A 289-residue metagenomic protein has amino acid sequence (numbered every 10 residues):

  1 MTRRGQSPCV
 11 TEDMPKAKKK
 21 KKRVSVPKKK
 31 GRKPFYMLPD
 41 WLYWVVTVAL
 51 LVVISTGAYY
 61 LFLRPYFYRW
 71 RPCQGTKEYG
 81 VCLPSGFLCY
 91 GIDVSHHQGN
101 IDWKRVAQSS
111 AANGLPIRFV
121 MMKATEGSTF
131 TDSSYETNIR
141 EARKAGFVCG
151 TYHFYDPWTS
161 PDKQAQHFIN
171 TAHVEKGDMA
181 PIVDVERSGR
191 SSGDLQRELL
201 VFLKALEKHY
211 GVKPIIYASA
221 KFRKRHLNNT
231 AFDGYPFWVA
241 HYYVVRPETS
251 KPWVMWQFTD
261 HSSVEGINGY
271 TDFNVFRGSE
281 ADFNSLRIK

Functional and structural regions predicted by a protein language model:
M1-D40: N-terminal Lys/Arg-rich, disordered targeting/topogenic segments
P15, Y68-Q98, F232-K289: Functionally critical loop-and-helix segments that line ligand-binding/catalytic clefts of soluble enzyme domains
P34, A58-G75: Short helical patches
Y43-F62: Hydrophobic membrane-insertion alpha-helices, especially the h-region of bacterial N-terminal signal peptides
W70-H209: Substrate-binding cleft of extracellular glycoside hydrolase catalytic domains
T129, W158, R223, R246 (+1 more regions): Flexible, glycine-rich phosphate/dinucleotide-binding loops and adjacent beta-alpha linkers at cofactor/substrate
M179-P252: Catalytic domains of cell-wall/extracellular-matrix polysaccharide-remodeling enzymes, centered on de-N-acetylation
